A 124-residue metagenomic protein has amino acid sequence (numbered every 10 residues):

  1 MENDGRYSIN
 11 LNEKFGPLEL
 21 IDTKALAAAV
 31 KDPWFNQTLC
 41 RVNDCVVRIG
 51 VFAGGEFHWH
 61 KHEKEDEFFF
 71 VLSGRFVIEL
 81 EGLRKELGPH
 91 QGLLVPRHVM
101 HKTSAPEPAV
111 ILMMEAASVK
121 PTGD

Functional and structural regions predicted by a protein language model:
M1-R48: A short, N-terminal "cap"/entry segment at the start of jelly-roll beta-barrel domains of the cupin/DSBH fold
C45, K64-F76, E81-G82: Glycine- and acidic-residue-biased ligand/ion/polar-headgroup-sensing regions
V46-E63: Conserved short histidine dyad/triad with adjacent acidic residue
F57-W59, G74-E79, V119: Short beta-strand segments in beta-sandwich/barrel cores
L72-S73, G88-P89, E107, E115: A cytosolic small-molecule/anion-sensing beta-strand core signal
E81-R97: Short acidic-glycine-tyrosine-enriched beta hairpin
R97-D124: Ligand-binding loop in jelly-roll beta-barrel domains
